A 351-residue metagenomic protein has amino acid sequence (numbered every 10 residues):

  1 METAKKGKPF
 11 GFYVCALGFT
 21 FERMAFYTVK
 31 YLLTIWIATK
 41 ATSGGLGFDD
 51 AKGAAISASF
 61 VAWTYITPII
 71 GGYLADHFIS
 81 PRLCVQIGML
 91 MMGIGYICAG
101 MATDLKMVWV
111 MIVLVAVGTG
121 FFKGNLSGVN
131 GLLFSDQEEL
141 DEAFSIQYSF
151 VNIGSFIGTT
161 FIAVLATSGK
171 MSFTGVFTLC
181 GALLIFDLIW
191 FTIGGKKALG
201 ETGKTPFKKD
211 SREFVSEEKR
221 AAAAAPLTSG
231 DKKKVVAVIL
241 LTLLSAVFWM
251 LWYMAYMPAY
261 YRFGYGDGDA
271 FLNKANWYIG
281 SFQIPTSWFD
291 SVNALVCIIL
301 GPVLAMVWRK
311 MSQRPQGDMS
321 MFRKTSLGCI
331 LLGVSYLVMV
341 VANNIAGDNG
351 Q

Functional and structural regions predicted by a protein language model:
M1-F12, D136-D141, A163-W288, I299-G317 (+3 more regions): Intracellular loop-helix junctions on the cytosolic face of multi-pass helical membrane proteins
K6-V61, L240-L243, W249-F263: Helix-loop boundary and gating motifs at the non-cytosolic
Y31, I69-I70, I153-S168, V340: A gly/Pro-rich, aromatic-decorated transmembrane alpha-helix motif that marks the paired, flexible gating helices
K52-G53, E139-F150, S320: Cytoplasmic loop-to-transmembrane helix junctions
A54-A75, F156, S291-M306: Central cavity-lining transmembrane alpha-helices of secondary-active solute carriers, predominantly the Major
P68-G100: Conserved MFS/SLC helix-loop-helix module at the cytosolic interface between two early adjacent transmembrane helices
L90-V108, C329-D348: C-terminal ends and interior cores of transmembrane alpha-helices in multi-pass membrane transporters/permeases
F121-D136: Intracellular juxtamembrane helix-capping segments at the cytosolic ends of symmetry-related transmembrane helices
